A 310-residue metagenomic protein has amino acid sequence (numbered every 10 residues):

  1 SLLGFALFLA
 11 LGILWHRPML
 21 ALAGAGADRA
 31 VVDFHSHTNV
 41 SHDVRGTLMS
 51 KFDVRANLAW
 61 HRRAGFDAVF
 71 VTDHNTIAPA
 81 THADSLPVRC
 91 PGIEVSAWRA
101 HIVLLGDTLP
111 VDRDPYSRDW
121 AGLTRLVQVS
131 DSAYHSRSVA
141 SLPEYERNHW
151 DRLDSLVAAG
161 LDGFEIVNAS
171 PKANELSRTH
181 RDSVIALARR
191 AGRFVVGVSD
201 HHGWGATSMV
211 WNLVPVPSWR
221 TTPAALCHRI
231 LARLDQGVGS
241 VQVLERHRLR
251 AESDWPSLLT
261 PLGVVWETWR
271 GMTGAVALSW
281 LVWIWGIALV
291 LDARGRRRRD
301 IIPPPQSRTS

Functional and structural regions predicted by a protein language model:
S1-G24, R190-F194, S199-S310: C-terminal functional module detector
W15-V139, P143, N148-R152, V157-G160 (+4 more regions): A metal-dependent hydrolase metal-coordination microenvironment
